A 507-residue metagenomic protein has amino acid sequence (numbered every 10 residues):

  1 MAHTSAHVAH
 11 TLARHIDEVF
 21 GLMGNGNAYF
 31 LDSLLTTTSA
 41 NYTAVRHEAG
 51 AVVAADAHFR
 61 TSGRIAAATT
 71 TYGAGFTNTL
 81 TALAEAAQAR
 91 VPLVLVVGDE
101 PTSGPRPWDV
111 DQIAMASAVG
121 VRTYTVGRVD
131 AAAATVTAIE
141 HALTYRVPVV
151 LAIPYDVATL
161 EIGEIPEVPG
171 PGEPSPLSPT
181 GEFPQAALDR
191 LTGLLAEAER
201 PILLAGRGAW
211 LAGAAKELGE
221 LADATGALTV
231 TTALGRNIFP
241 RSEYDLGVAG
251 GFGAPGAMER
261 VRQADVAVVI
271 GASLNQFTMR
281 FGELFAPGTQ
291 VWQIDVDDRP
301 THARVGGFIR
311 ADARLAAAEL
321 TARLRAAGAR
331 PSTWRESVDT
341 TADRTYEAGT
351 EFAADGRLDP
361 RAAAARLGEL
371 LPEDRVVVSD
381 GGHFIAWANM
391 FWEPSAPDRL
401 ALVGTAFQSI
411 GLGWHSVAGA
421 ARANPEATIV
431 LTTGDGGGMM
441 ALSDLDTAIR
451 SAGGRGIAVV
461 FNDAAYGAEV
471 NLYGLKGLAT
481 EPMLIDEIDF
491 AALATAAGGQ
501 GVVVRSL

Functional and structural regions predicted by a protein language model:
M1-T4, A152-I153, I165-V168, A286-I385 (+3 more regions): Phosphate/pyrophosphate-binding active-site segments
A2-A84: N-terminal cofactor/phosphate-binding cores enriched in small/glycine residues, especially glycine-rich loops such as
H3-D17, L22-L35, V338-E426: Active-site diphosphate/adenylate-binding microenvironment
A9, R14-E18, R60-V97, S117-P169 (+6 more regions): Structural signature of the thiamine diphosphate
D56, R60, R207-I294, S395-A427 (+4 more regions): Glycine-rich, anion-gripping cofactor-binding loops and their flanking helix/strand elements in enzyme active sites
A86, V96-T135, L234-V338, Y473: Glycine-rich, acidic loop regions that bind phosphate or pyrophosphate groups
G104-P105, V110, T301-H302, I309-R310 (+2 more regions): Thiamine diphosphate
Y155-F183, P331, T345: Aromatic-enriched
